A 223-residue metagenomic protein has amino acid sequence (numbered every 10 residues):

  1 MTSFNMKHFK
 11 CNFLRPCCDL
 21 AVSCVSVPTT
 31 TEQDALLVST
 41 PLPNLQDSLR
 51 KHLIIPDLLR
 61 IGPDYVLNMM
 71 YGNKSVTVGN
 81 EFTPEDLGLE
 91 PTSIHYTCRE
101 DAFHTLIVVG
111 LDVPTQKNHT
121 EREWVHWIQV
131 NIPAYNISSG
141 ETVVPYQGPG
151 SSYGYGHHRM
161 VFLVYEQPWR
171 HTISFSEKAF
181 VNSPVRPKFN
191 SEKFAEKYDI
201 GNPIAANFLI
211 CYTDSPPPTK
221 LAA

Functional and structural regions predicted by a protein language model:
T2, K7-A223: N-terminus-centered regions that define maturation/targeting leaders and the start of the first functional domain
